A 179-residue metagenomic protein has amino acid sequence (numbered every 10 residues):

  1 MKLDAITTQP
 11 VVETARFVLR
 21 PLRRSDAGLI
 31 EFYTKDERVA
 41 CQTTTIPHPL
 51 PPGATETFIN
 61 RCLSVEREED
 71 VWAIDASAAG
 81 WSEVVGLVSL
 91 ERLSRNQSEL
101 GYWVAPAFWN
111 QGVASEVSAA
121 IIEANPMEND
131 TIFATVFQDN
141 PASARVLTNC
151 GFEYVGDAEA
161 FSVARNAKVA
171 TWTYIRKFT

Functional and structural regions predicted by a protein language model:
M1-R38, I74-T179: Acyl-donor (CoA/ACP) binding surface of acyl/acetyltransferases
R38-N60: Conserved GNAT-fold acetyl-CoA-binding loop/helix
C41, L50-P52, E66-R67, M127 (+1 more regions): A short hydrophobic/aromatic micro-motif that marks alpha-helical segments and, especially, helix-coil
P49-G53, R61-L63, A105-P106, Q138-N140: Juxtamembrane/interface motifs at transmembrane-helix termini
N60-A73: A short helix-loop-beta-strand connector motif used in the catalytic cores of GNAT acetyltransferases and, in some
